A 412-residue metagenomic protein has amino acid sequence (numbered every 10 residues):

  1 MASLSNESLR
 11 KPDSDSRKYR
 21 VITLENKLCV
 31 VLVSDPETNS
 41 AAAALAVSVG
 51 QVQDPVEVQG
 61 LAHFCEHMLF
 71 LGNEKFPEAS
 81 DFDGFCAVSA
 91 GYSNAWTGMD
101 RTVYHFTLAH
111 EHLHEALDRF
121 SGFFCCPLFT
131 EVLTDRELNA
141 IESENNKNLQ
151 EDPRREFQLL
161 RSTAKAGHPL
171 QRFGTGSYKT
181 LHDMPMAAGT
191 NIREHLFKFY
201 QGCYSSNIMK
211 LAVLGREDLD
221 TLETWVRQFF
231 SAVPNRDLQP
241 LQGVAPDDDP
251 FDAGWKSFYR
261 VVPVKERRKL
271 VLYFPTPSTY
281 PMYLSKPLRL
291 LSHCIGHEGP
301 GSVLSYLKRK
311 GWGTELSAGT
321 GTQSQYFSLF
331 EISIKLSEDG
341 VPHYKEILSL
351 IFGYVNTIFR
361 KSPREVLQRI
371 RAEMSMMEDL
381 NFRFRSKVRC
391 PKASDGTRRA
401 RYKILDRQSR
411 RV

Functional and structural regions predicted by a protein language model:
M1-S40: N- or domain-start disorder-to-order transition segments that initiate the globular core
A2-L9, A44-V47, F64, M68 (+8 more regions): Acidic/histidine-enriched segments that form metal/cofactor-coordinating and catalytic pocket/exosite environments
R20-E25, K256-P263: Short acidic-hydrophobic surface loop/beta-edge motif
V49-Q59: Short pre-active-site segment immediately N-terminal to the catalytic Zn-binding motif
L113-A116, L219-T224, M282-Y283, D339-E346: Short, conserved charged micro-motifs
P153, R193-F229: Non-catalytic, conformational "gating/processing" segments within enzyme and secreted inhibitor domains
E266-K286: Polar, glycine-rich mid-to-C-terminal structural blocks that act as macromolecule-binding/assembly scaffolds
L270-Y273, S328-E338: Short, hydrophobic beta-strand segments
